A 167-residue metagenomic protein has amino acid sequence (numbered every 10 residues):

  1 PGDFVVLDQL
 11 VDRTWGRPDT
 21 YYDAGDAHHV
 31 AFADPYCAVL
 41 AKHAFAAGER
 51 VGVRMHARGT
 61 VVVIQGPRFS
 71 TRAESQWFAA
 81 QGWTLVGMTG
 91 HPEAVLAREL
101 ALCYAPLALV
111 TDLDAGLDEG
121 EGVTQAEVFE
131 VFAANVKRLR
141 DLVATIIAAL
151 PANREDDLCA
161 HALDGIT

Functional and structural regions predicted by a protein language model:
P1-G116, A126, E130-A133, K137 (+1 more regions): Glycine-rich phosphate- or other oxyanion-binding loops that anchor nucleotides, phosphorylated ligands
